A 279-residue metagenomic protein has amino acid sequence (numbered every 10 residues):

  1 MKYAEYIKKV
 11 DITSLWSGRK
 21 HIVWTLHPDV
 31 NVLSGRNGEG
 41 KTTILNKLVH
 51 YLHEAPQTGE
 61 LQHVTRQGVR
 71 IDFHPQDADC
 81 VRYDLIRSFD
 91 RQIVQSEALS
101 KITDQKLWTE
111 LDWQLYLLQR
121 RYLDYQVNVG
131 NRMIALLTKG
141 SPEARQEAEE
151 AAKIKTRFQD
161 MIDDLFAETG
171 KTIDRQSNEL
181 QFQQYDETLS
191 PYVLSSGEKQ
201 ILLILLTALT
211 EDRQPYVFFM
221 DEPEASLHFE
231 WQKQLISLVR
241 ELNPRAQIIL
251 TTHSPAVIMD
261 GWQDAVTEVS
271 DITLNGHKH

Functional and structural regions predicted by a protein language model:
M1-E54, R175-H279: Switch/communication elements of ASCE P-loop NTPase nucleotide-binding domains
K2-T13, V23-L26, T42, N46-G197: Phosphate-coordinating catalytic segments in nucleotide- and nucleic-acid-processing enzymes
